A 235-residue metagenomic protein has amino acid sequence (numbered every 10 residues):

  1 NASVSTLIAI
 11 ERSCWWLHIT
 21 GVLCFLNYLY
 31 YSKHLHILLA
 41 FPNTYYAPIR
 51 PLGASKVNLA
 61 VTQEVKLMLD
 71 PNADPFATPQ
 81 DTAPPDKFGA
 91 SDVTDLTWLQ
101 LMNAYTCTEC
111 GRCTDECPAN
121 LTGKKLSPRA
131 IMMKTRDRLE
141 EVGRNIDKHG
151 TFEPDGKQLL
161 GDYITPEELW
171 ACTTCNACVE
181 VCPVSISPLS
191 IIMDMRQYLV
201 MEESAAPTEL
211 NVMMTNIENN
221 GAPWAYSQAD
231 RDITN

Functional and structural regions predicted by a protein language model:
N1-F76: Membrane-embedded alpha-helical bundles of multi-pass integral membrane proteins
A2, A83, D147: Active-site-adjacent "gating/activation" loops or surface patches in catalytic cores
S3, A9-C14, F25-N27, V93-L96 (+4 more regions): Generic recognition of flexible, low-complexity loop/linker segments
S32-A40, R129, L189, M193: Short helix-terminus and kink motifs of transmembrane alpha helices, predominantly at the cytoplasmic interface
G53-K125, A222-D230, T234: Non-transmembrane accessory domains of multi-pass membrane transporters/channels
D95-W98, A104, L139-N235: Iron-sulfur-cluster electron-transfer modules
C107-C113, C117, I131, C172-C178 (+1 more regions): Short cysteine clusters
K134: Acidic, glycine-enriched catalytic cores built around paired aspartates
